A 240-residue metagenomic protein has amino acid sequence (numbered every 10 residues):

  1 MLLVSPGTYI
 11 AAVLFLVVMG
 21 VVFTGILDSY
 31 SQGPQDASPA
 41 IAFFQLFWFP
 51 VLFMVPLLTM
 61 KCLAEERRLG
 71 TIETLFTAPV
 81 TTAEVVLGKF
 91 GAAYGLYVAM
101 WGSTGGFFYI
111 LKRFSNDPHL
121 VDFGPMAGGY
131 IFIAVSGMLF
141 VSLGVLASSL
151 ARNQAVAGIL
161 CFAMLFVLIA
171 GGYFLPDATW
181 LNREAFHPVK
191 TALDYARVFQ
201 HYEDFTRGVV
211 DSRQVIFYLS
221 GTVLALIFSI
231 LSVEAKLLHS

Functional and structural regions predicted by a protein language model:
M1-L14: Membrane-interface helix starts
Y9, A83, A155-V156, R213: Residues that define the loop-to-transmembrane-helix transition and helix capping in multi-pass membrane transporters
G20-T24, A37-I41, W48-P50, G91-Q154: Secretory targeting signals
D28-S38, A157-S232, L237: Terminal transmembrane helical anchor/hairpin motif
F43-E65: Long, hydrophobic alpha-helical segments
V55-T59, F107, S142-L143, F228-S229: Hydrophobic/aromatic residues in alpha-helical transmembrane segments
C62-Y94: Helix-loop-helix units of permease transmembrane domains in multi-pass membrane transporters, especially ABC
